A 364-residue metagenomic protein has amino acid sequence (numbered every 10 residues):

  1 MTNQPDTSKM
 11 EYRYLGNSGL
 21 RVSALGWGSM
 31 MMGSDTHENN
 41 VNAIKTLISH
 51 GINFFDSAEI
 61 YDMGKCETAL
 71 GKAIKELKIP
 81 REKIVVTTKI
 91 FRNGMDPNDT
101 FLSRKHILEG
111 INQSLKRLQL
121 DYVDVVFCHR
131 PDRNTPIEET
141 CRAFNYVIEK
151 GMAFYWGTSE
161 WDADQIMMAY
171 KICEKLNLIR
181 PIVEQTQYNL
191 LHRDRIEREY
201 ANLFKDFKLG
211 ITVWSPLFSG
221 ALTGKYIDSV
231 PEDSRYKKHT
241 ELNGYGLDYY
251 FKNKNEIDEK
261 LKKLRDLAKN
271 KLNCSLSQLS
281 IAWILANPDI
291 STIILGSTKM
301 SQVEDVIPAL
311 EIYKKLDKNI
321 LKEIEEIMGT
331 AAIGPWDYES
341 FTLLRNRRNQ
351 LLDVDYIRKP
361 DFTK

Functional and structural regions predicted by a protein language model:
M1-I84, D121, E149, R235: N-terminal binding-site loop/beta-alpha segment at the start of enzyme catalytic domains that lines or forms
M1-M10, D206-F207, S234-D266, N270-K271 (+2 more regions): Terminal-tail/helix-coil boundary detector
Y12, I44, E67, G71-I74 (+8 more regions): Generic structural signal for well-ordered alpha-helices, preferentially at hydrophobic/aromatic core positions
L15, W27, F55, L70 (+12 more regions): Conserved, mostly hydrophobic/aromatic
K45, S49, G94-R195, E199: Glycine/proline-rich, positively charged, aromatic-decorated active-site loop/lid region on the catalytic face
E76-K83, L118-Q119, V147-M152, C173-R180 (+2 more regions): Short helix-capping segments at alpha-helix termini
I90, D162, Y188-H192, S215-Y226 (+2 more regions): Glycine-rich beta-alpha junction loops
R195-H239: Aromatic-lined glycan-binding groove of carbohydrate-active enzymes
